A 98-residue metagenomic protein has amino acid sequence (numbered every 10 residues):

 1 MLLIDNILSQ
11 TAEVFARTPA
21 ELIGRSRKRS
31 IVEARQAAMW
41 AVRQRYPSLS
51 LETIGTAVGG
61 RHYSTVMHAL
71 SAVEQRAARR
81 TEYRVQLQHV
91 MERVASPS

Functional and structural regions predicted by a protein language model:
L8, S50-E52: Helix-turn-helix DNA-binding elements, focusing on the entry/boundary residues of the two helices that contact DNA
V14-Q36: Short, Lys/Arg-enriched anionic-surface-contact patches
E33-S48: Short, amphipathic alpha-helical "recognition" segments used to contact nucleic acids or chromatin
A41, T56, M67-H68: DNA-binding alpha-helical recognition surfaces that contact promoter or target DNA
S48, A69-R84: Short, solvent-exposed alpha-helical "recognition" segments
E52-V58: Short alpha-helical "recognition helix" segments of helix-turn-helix
H62-V66: Helix-turn-helix DNA-binding helix
A77-S98: Short Lys/Arg-enriched helix C-cap and helix-to-coil transition segments that create basic nucleic-acid-contact patches
